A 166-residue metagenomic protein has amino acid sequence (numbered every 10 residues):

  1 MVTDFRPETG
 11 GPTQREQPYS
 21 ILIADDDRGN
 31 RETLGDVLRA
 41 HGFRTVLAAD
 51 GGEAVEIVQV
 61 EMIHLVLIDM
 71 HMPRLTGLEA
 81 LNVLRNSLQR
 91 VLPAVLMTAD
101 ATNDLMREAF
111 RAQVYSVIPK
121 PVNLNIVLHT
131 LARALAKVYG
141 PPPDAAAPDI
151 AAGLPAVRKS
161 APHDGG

Functional and structural regions predicted by a protein language model:
R31, P73-T76, S87, T98 (+2 more regions): The feature encodes the CheY-like receiver
E32-D36, A40: Charged docking surfaces used in two-component/phosphorelay signaling
G42-A49, I57: Short hydrophobic/Thr-rich beta-strand motif most characteristic of the beta2 strand and flanking loop of CheY-like
D50-E53, T76-A80: Acidic catalytic/metal-coordinating carboxylates
E61-L67: Active-site beta3 strand of CheY-like receiver
E79, A101-V117: Alpha4 helix (beta4-alpha4-beta5 surface) of REC/receiver domains from two-component response regulators
D104, V122-A132: C-terminal output helix
